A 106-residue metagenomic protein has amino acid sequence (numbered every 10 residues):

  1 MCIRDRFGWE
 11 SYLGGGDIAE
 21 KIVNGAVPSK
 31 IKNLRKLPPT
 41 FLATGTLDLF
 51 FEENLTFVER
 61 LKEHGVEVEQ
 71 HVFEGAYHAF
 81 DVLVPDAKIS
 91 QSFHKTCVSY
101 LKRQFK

Functional and structural regions predicted by a protein language model:
M1-K106: Alpha/beta-hydrolase superfamily serine-hydrolase fold, recognizing
